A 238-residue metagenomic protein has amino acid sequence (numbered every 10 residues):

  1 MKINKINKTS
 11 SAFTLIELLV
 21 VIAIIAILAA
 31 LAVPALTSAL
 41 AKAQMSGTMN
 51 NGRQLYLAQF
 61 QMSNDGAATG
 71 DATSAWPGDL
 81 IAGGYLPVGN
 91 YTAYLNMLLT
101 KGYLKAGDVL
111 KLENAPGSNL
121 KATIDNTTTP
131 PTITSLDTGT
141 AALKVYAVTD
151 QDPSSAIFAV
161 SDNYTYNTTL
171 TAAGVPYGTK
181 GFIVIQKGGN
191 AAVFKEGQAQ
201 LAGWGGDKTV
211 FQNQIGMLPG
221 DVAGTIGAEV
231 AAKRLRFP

Functional and structural regions predicted by a protein language model:
M1-F13: N-terminal leader/signal peptides at the extreme start of proteins
S10-L40: Glycine-rich phosphate/oxyanion-binding loops and their immediately adjacent helices within cytosolic catalytic domains
A30, A35-T92: Conserved hydrophobic/amphipathic alpha-helical signal-anchor segments
Q54, K111-N114, F158-A159, I183-I185 (+1 more regions): Structural recognition of the beta-strand scaffold that forms the well-ordered cores of secreted hydrolase catalytic
S63-N64, A68-P77, A106, N119-D125 (+3 more regions): Short catalytic/ligand-binding loop motif for oxyanion handling, primarily in non-cytosolic enzymes, centered on
T100-N167: Acidic, glycine-rich loop-and-strand cores that form catalytic or ligand-binding grooves in diverse globular domains
Y164-P238: C-terminal accessory segments of extracellular proteins
